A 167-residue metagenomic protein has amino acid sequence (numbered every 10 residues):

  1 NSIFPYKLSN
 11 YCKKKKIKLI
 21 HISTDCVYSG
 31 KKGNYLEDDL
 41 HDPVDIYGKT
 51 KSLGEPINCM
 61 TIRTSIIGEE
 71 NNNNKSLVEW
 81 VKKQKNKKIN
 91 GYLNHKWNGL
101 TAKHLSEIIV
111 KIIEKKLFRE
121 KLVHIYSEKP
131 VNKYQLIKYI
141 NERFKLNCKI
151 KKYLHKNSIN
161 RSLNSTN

Functional and structural regions predicted by a protein language model:
N1-I20: NAD(P)-cofactor binding segment of oxidoreductase domains
S2-L8, I46-E55: Conserved catalytic Lys-bearing alpha helix of Rossmann-like short-chain dehydrogenase/reductases
I3, I22-D45: Active-site "gating" loop of Rossmann-like NAD(P)-dependent oxidoreductase/epimerase domains
L19-D25, T61-T64: SDR active-site strand-loop-helix element
V44-D45, E55-W97, A102-K111: NAD(P)-dependent short-chain dehydrogenase/reductase
W97-L100, V131, L163: Residue-level signal for the nucleotide or nucleotide-sugar donor/cofactor binding architecture
S106-K111, K115-N160: Mid/C-terminal beta-alpha module of Rossmann-like enzyme folds, strongest in SDR-family dehydrogenases/epimerases
